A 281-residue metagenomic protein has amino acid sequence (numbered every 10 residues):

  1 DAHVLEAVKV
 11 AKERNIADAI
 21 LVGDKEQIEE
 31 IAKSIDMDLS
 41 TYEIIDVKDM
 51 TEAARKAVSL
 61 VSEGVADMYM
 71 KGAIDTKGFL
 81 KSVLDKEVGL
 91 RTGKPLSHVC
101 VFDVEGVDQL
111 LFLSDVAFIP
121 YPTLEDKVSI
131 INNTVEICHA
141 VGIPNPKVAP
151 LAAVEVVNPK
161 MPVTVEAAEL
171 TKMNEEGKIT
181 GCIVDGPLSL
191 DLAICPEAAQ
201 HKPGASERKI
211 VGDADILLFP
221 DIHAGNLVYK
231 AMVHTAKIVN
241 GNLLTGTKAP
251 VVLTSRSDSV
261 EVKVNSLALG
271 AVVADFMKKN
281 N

Functional and structural regions predicted by a protein language model:
D1-I210, D215-N281: Anion-binding alpha/beta catalytic cores of soluble intermediary-metabolism enzymes, centered on
